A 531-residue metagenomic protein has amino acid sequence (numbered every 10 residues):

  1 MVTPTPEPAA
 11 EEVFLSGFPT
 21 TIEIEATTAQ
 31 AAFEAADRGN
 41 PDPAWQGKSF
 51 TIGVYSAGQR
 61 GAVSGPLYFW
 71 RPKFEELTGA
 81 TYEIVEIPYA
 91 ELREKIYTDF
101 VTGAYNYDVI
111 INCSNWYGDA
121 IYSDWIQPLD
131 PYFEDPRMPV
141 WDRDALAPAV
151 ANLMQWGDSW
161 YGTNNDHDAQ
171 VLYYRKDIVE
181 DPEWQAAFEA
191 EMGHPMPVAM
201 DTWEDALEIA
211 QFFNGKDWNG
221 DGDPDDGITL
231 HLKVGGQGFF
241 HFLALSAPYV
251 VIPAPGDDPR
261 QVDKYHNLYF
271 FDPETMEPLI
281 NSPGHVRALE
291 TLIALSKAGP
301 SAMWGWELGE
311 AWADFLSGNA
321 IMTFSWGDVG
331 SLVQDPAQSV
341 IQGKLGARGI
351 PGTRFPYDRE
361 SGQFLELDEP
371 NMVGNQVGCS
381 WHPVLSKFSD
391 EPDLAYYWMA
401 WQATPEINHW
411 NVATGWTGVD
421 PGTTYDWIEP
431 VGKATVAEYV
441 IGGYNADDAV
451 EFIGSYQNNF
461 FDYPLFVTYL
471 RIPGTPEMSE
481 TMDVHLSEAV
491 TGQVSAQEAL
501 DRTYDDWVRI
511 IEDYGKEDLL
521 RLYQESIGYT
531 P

Functional and structural regions predicted by a protein language model:
M1-S49, F69, E76, E83 (+5 more regions): Intrinsically disordered, low-complexity Ser/Thr/Pro-rich tracts
A10-A44, S114-Y173, D257-D263, G346-I350 (+2 more regions): Hinge/lid segment of periplasmic solute-binding proteins
V13-F18, I22-A32, D37, P41-A44 (+3 more regions): C-terminal lobe and pocket-closing loops of periplasmic/extracytoplasmic Venus-flytrap solute-binding proteins
A32-P41, Q59-A80, Y173, D177 (+2 more regions): Short, polar/charged alpha-helical segment
Q46-Q59, A80-V85, D108-V109: Short, well-ordered beta-strand elements
W70, G238-H266, I280, V286-W401 (+1 more regions): Extracytoplasmic/periplasmic substrate-binding proteins
W70-L146, L153, S159-G162, P182-E183 (+5 more regions): Extracytoplasmic "Venus flytrap"/periplasmic binding protein-like
F133-D135, Q155-F240, V251-W304, L385-D393 (+1 more regions): Helix-loop-helix "hinge/cap" segment bordering the ligand-binding cleft or interdomain interface
